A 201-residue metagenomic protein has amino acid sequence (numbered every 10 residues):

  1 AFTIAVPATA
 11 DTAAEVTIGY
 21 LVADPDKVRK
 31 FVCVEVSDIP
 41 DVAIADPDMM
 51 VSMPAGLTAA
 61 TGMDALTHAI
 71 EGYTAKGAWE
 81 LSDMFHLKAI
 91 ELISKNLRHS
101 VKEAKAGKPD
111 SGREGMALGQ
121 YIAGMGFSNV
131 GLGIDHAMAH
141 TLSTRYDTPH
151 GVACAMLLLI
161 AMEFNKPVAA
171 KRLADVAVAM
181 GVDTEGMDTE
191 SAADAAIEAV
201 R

Functional and structural regions predicted by a protein language model:
A1-G19: Proline/glycine-rich low-complexity loops and linkers
A8-T12, M49, L159-M162: Acidic, glycine-rich active-site loops and adjacent beta-strand->loop/helix elements that engage anionic groups
D11, Y121-C154: Glycine-rich phosphate/pyrophosphate-binding beta-alpha loops
V16-V130: Carboxylate- and glycine-rich phosphate/diphosphate-binding segment that chelates Mg2+/Mn2+
V51, H140-T141, E185: Short beta-alpha connecting loops at secondary-structure transitions that line or flank enzyme active sites
M84-K88, L92, G115-L118, A137-H140 (+3 more regions): Amphipathic alpha-helical interaction segments
R145-R201: Gly/Pro-rich interdomain helix-loop hinge
